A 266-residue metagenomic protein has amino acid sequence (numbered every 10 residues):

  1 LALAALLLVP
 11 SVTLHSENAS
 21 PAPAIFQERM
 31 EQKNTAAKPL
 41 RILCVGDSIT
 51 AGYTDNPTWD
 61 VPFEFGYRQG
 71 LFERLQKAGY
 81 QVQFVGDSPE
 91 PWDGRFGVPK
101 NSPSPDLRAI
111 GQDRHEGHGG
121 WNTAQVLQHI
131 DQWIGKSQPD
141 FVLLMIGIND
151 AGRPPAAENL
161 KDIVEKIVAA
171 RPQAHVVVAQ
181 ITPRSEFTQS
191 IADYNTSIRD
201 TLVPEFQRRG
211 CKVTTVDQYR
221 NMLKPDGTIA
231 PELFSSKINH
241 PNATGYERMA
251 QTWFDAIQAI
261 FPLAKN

Functional and structural regions predicted by a protein language model:
L1-P89, L127, F261-N266: N-terminal secretory targeting modules
R41-G46, T50-A51, V82-D87, D140-D150 (+3 more regions): Structural recognition of the beta-strand scaffold that forms the well-ordered cores of secreted hydrolase catalytic
T50, T54, F72, Q76-Y80 (+6 more regions): Sec-exported extracytoplasmic/periplasmic mature domains
G52-N159, F187-T196: Conserved SGNH/GDSL esterase-like catalytic core that processes O-acyl groups on lipids and polysaccharides
G66-G70, A156-F206, W253: Extracytoplasmic, non-cytosolic globular domains
L107-I110, H115-H118, T182-N266: Catalytic His-Asp segment of secreted/periplasmic serine-dependent ester chemistry enzymes
Q125-V126, P139-F141, I146-G152, N159-I167 (+3 more regions): Extracellular low-complexity, Gly/Ser/Thr-rich intrinsically disordered linkers and protease-sensitive activation/hinge
